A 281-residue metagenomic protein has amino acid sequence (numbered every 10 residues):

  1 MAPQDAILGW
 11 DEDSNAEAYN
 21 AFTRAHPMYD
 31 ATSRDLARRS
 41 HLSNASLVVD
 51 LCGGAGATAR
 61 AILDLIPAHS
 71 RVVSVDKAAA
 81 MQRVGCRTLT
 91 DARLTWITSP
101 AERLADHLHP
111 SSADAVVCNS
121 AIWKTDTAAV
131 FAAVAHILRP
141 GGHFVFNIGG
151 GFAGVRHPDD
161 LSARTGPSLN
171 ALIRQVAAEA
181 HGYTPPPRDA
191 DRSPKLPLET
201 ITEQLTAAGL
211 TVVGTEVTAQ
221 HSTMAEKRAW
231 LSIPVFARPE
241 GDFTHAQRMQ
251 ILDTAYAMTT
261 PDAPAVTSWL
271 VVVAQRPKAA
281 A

Functional and structural regions predicted by a protein language model:
M1-S43, A57-A61, M81: Conserved class I S-adenosyl-L-methionine
L47-L51, A55-L104: Class I SAM-dependent methyltransferase SAM/SAH-binding core
D106-V116: A short acidic, Gly/Pro-enriched loop at the edge of an enzyme's catalytic core that lines a small-molecule cofactor
D114-A128: A short SAM/SAH-binding and catalytic strip from SAM-dependent methyltransferases
A129-P140: A short glycine-rich, Lys/Arg-flanked "PGG" loop and its adjoining helix->strand segment in the class I
V145-A178: Conserved class I S-adenosyl-L-methionine
R192-A208: Short alpha-helix
V213-A263: C-terminal helical/coil "lid" or tail adjacent to the Rossmann-like core of SAM-dependent
